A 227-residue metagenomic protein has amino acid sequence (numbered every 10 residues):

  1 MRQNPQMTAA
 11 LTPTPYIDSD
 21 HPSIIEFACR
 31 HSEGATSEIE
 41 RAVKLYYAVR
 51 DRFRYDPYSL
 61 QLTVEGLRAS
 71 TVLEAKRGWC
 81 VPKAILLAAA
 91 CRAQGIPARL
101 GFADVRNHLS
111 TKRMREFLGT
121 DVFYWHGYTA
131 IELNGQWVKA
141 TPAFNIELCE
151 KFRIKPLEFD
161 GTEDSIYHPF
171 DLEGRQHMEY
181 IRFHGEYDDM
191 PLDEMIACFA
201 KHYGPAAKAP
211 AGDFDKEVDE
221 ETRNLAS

Functional and structural regions predicted by a protein language model:
N4-A75: Secondary-structure boundary elements
N4-M7, T12-S19, V105-S227: His-Asp-centered catalytic microenvironments across diverse enzyme cores, prominently the transglutaminase-like
T36-Y47, G78-I96, D164-S165, D213-K216: Short secondary-structure boundary segments
P57-W125: Active-site neighborhood of thiol-dependent amide/isopeptide-bond enzymes
